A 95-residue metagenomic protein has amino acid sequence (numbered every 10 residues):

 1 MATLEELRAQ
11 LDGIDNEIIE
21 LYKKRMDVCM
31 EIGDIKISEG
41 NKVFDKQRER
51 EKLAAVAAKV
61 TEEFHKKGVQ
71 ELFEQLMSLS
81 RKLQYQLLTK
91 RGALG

Functional and structural regions predicted by a protein language model:
M1-G95: Domain-level signature for soluble enzymes in the chorismate/prephenate branch of the shikimate pathway
